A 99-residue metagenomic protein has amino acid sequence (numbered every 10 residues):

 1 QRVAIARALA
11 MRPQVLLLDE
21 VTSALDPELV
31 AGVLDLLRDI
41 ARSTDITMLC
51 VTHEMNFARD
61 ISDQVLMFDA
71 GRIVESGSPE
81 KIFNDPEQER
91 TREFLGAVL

Functional and structural regions predicted by a protein language model:
A10-Q14: A short, proline-enriched helix->beta-strand linker immediately N-terminal to the Walker B motif in ABC-type P-loop
L16-D19: Catalytic Walker B motif of ABC-type/P-loop ATPase nucleotide-binding domains
A31-S43: Helical segment within the ABC ATPase nucleotide-binding domain
T52-H53: H-loop/switch region of ABC-family ATPase nucleotide-binding domains
A58-D60: A short, surface-exposed alpha-helical micro-motif characterized by mixed small hydrophobic and charged/polar residues
S76-G77: ABC ATPase "signature
